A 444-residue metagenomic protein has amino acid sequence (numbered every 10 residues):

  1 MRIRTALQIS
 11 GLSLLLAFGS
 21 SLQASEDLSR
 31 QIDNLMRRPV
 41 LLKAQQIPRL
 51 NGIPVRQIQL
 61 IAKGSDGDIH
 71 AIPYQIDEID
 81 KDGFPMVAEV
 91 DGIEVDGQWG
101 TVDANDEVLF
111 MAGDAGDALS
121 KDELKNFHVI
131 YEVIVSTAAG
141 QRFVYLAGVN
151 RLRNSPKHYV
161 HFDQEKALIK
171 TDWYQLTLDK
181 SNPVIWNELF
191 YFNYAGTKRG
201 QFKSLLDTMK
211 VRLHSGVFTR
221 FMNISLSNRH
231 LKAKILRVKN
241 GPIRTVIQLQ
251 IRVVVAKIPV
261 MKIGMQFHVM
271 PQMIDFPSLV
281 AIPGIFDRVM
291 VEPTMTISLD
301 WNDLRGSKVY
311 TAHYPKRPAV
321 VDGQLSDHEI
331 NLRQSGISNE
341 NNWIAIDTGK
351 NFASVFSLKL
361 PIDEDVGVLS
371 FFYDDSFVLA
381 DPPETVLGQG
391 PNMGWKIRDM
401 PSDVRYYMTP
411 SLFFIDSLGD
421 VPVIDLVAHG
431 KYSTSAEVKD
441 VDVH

Functional and structural regions predicted by a protein language model:
M1-S10: Bacterial N-terminal signal peptides that target proteins for export
Q8, M36-R38, A104-D106, T245 (+1 more regions): Residues at beta-strand starts and edge strands
I9-A17: Bacterial N-terminal signal peptides
S25-K170, Q175-T177: Alpha-mannosidase-like glycoside hydrolase catalytic domains involved in N-glycan trimming, generalizing to other
S181-V438: Beta-strand/loop-rich accessory regions of lumenal/periplasmic or secreted enzymes, predominantly carbohydrate-active
V441-V443: Intrinsically disordered, compositionally biased low-complexity segments in eukaryotic proteins
